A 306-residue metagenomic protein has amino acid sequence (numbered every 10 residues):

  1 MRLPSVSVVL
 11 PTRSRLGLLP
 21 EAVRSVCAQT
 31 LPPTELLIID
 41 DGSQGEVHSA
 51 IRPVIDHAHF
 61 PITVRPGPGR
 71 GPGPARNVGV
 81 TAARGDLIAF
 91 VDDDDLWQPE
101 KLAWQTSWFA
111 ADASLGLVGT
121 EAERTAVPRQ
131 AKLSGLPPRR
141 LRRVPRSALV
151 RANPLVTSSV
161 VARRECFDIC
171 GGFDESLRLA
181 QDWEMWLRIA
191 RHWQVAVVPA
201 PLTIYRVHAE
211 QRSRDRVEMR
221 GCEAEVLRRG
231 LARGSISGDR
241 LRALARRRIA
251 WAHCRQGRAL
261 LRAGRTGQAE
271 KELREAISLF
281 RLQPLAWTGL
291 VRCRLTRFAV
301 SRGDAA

Functional and structural regions predicted by a protein language model:
M1-G221: Nucleotide-sugar donor-binding/catalytic module of glycosyltransferases that assemble extracellular/cell-envelope
L3, V207-A306: C-terminal subregions of glycosyltransferases and related glycan-biosynthesis enzymes
